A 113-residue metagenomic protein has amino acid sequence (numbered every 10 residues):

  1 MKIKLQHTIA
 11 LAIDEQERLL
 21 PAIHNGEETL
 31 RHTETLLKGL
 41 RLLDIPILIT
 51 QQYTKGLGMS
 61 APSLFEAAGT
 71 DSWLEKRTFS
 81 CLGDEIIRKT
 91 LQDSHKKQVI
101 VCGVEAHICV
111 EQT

Functional and structural regions predicted by a protein language model:
I9-E15: N-terminal nucleotide-binding beta1-loop-alpha1 segment
E17-A22: Short acidic, Gly/Ser-rich segments with clustered Asp/Glu that frequently serve as metal-coordination loops in enzyme
I23-H24, L30-C102, A106-Q112: Active-site alpha/beta core segments
